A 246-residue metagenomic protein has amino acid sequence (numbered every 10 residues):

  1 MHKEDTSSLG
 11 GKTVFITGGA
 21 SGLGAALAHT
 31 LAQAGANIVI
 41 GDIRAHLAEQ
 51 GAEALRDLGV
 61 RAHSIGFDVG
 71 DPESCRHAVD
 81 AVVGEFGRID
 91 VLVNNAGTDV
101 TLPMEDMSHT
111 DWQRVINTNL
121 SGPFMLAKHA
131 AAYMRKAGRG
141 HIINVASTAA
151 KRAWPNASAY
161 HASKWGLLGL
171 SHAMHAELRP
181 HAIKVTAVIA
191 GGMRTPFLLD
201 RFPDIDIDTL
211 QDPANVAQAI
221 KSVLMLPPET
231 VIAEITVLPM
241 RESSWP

Functional and structural regions predicted by a protein language model:
S7-V39: Canonical Rossmann dinucleotide-binding motif of NAD(H)/NADP(H)-dependent dehydrogenases/reductases, specifically
A45-H46, G66-H77, H109: The beta1-alpha1 cofactor-binding region of Rossmann-like NAD(H)/NADP(H)-dependent oxidoreductases
P103-M104, D111-I116: Substrate-binding pocket helix/loop in short-chain dehydrogenase/reductase
E105, R152-S158: Active-site loop immediately N-terminal to the catalytic Tyr-X3-Lys motif of short-chain dehydrogenase/reductase
A127, S163: Active-site helix of classical SDR
S147: Residue(s) in the substrate-gating loop at a strand-loop-helix junction that position the organic substrate next
P180-I183, A187-V188, T195, P203-S243: C-terminal helical subdomain
